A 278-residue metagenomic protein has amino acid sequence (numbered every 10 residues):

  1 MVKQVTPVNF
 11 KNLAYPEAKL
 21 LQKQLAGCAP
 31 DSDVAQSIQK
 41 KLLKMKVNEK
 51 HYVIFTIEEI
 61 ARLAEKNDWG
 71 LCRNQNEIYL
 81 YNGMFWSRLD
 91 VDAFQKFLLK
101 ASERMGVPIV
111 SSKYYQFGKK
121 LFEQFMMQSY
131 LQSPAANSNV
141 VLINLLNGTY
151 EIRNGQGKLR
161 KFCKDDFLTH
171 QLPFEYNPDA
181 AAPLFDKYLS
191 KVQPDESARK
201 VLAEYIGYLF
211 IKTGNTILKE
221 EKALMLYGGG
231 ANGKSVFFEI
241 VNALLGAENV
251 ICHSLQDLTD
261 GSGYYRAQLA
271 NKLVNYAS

Functional and structural regions predicted by a protein language model:
V2-L168: Intein modules and their embedded homing endonuclease domains
K19, K66-D92, T149-L273: P-loop NTPase catalytic core of nucleic-acid-dependent motor ATPases
